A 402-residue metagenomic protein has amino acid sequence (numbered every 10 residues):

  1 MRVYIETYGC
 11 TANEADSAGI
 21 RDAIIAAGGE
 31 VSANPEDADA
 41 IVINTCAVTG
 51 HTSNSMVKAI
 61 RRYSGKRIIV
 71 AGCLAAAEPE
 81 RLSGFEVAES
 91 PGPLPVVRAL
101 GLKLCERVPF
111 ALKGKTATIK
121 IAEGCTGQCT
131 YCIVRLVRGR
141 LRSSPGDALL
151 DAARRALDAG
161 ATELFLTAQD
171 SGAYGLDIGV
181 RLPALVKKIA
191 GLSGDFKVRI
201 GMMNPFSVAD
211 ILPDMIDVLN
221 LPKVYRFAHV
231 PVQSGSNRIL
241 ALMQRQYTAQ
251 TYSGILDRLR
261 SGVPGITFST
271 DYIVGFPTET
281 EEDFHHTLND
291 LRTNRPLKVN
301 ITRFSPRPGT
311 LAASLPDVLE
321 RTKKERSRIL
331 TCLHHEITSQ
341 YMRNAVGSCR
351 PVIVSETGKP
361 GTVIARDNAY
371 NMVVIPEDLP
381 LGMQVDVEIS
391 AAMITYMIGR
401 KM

Functional and structural regions predicted by a protein language model:
M1-R98: Cofactor-cradling patches in redox/metallo enzymes
C10, G175-A190, G194, R303-E336: Radical SAM enzyme [4Fe-4S]-AdoMet core and its adjacent flexible, acidic and glycine-rich loops/tails across
A77, D158-E281: Conserved SAM/AdoMet-binding glycine-rich loop
E89-I119: N-terminal [4Fe-4S]-dependent radical SAM core
L112-D147: Canonical Radical SAM [4Fe-4S] cluster-binding loop centered on the CxxxCxxC motif and its immediate flanking residues
L136-F165: Conserved alpha-helical substructure of the radical SAM core
L149, L166, I200, V230 (+6 more regions): Conserved, mostly hydrophobic/aromatic
P306, S314-M402: Terminal RNA-binding accessory module
